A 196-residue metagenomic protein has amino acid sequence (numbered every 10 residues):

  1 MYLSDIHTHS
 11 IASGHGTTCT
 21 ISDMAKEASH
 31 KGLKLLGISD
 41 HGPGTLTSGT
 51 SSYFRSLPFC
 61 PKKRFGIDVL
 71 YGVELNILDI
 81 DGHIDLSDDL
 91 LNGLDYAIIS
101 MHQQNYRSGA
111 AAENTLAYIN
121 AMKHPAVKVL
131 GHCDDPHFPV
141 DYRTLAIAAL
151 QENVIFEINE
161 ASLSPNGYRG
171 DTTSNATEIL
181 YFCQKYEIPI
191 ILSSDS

Functional and structural regions predicted by a protein language model:
M1-A12: Replace "His-x-His-based motif
S10-I11, L35-H41: Ser/Thr-glycine-rich phosphate-binding loops at phosphate-binding pockets of nucleotides, nucleotide cofactors
G14-T18, S48-G49, P139-A146, N166-F182: Histidine/acidic-residue-rich catalytic or RNA/ligand-binding cores of hydrolases and nuclease-related proteins
I21-L36, F59-P61: Alpha-helical scaffold segments that flank or form the walls of functional sites
S29, M122-K123, Q184: Non-catalytic positions within long, well-ordered alpha-helices that form the structural scaffold/packing of enzyme
H41, I188-S196: Short acidic/histidine-rich active-site segments
G42-I158: Extended substrate/RNA-proximal surfaces in nucleic-acid metabolism proteins
I155-Y168: His/Asp/Glu-enriched short active-site or ligand-binding loop at hydrolase and phosphoryl-transfer sites
